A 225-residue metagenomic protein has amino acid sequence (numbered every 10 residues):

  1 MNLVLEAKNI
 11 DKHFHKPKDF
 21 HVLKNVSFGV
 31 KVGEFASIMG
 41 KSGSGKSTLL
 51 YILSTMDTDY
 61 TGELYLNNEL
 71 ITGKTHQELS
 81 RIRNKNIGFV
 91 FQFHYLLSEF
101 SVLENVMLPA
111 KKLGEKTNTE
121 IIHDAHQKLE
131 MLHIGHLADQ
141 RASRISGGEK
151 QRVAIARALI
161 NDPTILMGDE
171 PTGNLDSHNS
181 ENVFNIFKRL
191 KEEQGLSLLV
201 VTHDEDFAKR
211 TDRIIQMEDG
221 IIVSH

Functional and structural regions predicted by a protein language model:
M39-K41: The feature captures the beta-strand-to-loop junction immediately N-terminal to the Walker
S54: Helix-to-loop junction immediately C-terminal to a conserved catalytic motif
G62-L70: Conserved ABC transporter NBD signature motif
F100-P109: Short coil-to-helix segment of the ABC ATPase nucleotide-binding domain corresponding to the Q-loop/switch region
R141-E149: Conserved ABC ATPase signature
I160-T164: A short, proline-enriched helix->beta-strand linker immediately N-terminal to the Walker B motif in ABC-type P-loop
L166-D169: Catalytic Walker B motif of ABC-type/P-loop ATPase nucleotide-binding domains
